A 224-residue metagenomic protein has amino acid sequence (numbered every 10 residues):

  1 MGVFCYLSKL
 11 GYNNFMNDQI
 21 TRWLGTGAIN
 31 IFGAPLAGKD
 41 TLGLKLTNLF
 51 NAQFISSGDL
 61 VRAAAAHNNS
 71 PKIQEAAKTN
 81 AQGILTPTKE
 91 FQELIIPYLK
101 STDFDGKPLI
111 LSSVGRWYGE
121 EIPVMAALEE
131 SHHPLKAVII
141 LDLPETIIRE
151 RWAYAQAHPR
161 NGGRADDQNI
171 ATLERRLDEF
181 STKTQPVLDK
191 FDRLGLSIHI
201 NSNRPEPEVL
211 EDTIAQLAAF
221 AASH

Functional and structural regions predicted by a protein language model:
G2-H224: Glycine-rich phosphate-binding loop of ATP-dependent small-molecule kinases
